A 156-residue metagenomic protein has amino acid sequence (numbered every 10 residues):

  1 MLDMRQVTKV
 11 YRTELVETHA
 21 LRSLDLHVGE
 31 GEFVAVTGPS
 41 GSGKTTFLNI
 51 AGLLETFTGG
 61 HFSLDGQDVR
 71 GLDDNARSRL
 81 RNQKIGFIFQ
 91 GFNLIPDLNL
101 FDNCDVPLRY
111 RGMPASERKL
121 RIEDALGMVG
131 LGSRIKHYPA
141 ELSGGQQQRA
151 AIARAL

Functional and structural regions predicted by a protein language model:
M1-L156: ABC family nucleotide-binding domain
